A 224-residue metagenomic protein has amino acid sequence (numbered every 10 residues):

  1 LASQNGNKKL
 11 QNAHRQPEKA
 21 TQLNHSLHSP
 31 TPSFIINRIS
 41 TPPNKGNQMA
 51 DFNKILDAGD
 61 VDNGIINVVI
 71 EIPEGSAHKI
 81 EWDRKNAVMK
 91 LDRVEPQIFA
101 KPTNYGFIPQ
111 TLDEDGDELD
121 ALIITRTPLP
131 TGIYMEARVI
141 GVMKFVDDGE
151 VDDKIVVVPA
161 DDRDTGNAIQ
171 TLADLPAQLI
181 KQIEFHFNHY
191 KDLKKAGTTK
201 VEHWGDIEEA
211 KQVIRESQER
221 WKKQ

Functional and structural regions predicted by a protein language model:
L1-N5: Short, strongly patterned local motifs
G6, A13-R15, S29: Short hydrophobic alpha-helical segments enriched in small aliphatic residues
G6, H25-L27, N37-R38, L91 (+1 more regions): Residue-level detector of alpha-helical hydrophobic segments embedded in or interacting with membranes
L10, P17, L23: Cationic, low-complexity basic patches in intrinsically disordered or flexible, solvent-exposed regions
Q11, H28, I35-S40, K45: Short, positively charged and aromatic/hydrophobic N-terminal segments
Q22-H25, T31-S33: Short, composition-biased linear "edge" segments at structural boundaries
M49-Q224: Hydrophobic N-terminal alpha-helices or hydrophobic patches in metabolic proteins across all domains of life
